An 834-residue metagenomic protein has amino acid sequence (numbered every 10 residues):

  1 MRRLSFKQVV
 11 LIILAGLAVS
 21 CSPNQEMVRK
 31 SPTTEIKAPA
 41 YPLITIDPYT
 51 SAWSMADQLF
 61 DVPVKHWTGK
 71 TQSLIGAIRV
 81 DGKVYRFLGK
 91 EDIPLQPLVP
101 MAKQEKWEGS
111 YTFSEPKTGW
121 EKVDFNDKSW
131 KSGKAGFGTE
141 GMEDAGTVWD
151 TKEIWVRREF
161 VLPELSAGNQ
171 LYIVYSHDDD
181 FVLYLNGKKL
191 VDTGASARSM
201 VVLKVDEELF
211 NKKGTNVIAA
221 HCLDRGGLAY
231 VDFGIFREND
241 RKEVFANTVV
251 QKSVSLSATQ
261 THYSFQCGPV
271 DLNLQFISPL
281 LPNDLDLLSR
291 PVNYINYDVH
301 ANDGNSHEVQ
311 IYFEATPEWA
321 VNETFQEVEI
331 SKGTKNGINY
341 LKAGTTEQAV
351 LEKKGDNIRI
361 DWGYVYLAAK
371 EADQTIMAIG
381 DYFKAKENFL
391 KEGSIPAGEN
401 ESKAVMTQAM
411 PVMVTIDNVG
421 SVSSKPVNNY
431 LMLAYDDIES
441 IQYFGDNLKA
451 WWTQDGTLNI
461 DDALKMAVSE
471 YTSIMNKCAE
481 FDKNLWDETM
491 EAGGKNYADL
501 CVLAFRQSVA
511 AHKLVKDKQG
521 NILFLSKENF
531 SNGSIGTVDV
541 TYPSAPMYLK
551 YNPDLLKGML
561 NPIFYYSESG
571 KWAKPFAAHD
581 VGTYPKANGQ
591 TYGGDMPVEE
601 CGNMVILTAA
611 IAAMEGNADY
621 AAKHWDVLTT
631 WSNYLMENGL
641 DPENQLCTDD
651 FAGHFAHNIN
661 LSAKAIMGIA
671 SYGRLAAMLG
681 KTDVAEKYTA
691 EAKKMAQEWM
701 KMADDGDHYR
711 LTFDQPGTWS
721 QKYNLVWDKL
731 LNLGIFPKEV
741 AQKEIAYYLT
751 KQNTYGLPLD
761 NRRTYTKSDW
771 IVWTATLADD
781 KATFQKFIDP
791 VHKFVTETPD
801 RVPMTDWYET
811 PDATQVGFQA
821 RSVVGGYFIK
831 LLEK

Functional and structural regions predicted by a protein language model:
N24-P42, S51-A52, D92-K122, N216-I218 (+3 more regions): Acidic/polar, glycine-enriched structural segments that form the non-catalytic walls/loops of the carbohydrate-binding
A52-A56, G76, F265, N296-N302 (+9 more regions): Well-ordered alpha-helical scaffold segments within catalytic/enzyme domains
Q58-D61, Y85, P269, G304-E308 (+9 more regions): Structural helix-adjacent loops and short alpha-helical linkers that scaffold large soluble proteins
P63-L95, E115-P116, W120, N239-V250 (+2 more regions): Carboxylate/His-rich catalytic cores and anion/metal-binding grooves
W130, K152, F160-G187, I218-A220: Aromatic-lined ligand-binding clefts that engage carbohydrates, nucleic acids, or primary amines
N273, A498-R506, H512-K516, G536 (+8 more regions): Aromatic-lined, polymer-binding surfaces characteristic of secreted/periplasmic polysaccharide-degrading enzymes
I338-A397, E528-V540, P546-P553, W572 (+8 more regions): Extended ligand-binding clefts on enzyme/binding-domain cores
Q454, L458-M475, G533-P642, N658-Y672 (+1 more regions): Aromatic-rich carbohydrate-recognition surfaces in CAZymes
